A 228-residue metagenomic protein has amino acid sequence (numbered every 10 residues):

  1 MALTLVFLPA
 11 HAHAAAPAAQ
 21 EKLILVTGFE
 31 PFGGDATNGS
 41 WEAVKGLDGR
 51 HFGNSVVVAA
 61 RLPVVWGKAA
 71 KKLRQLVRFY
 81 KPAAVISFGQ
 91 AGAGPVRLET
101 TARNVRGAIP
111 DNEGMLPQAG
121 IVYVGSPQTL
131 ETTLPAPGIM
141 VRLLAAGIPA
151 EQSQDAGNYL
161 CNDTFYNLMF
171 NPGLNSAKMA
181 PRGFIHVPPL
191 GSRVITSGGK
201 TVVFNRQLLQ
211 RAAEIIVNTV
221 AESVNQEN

Functional and structural regions predicted by a protein language model:
M1-A10: Bacterial N-terminal signal peptides
A12-A156, M169-L174, M179, G199-A212 (+1 more regions): N-terminal catalytic or cofactor-binding beta/alpha core of small enzyme domains
G157, C161, F165-Y166: Substrate-gating cap/lid alpha-helix
R182: Glycine-rich phosphate/pyrophosphate-binding loops and their adjacent beta-strand/loop elements at enzyme active sites
H186-G191: An accessory alpha-helical subdomain
V194-S197: Short conserved micro-motifs at the rims of enzyme active sites and ligand-binding pockets
